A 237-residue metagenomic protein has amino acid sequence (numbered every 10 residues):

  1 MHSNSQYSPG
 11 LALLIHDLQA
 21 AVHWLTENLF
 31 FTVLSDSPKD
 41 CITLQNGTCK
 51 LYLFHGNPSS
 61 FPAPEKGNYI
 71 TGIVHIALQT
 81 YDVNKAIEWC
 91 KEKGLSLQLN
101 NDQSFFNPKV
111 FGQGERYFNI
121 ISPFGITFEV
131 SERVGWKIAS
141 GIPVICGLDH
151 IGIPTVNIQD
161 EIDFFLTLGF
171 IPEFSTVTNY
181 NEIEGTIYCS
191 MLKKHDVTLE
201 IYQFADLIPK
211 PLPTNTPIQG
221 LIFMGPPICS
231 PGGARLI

Functional and structural regions predicted by a protein language model:
M1-H2, A20, P64-G67, L99 (+2 more regions): A short alpha-helix capping/helix-coil boundary motif
M1-N4, I87-I145, S175-K193, V197-E200 (+1 more regions): Vicinal oxygen chelate
H2-S5, A12-N57, K85, E92 (+2 more regions): Core segments of cupin and vicinal oxygen chelate
Y7-H16, I42-G47, A63-K93, R116-I121 (+4 more regions): Vicinal oxygen chelate
S37-K39, A63-G67, D102, S175-T178 (+2 more regions): Short, tandemly repeated low-complexity microdomains enriched for cysteine and small residues
Y52, P58-A63, W136-A139, D206-P211: A short local loop/turn or secondary-structure capping micro-motif enriched for an aromatic residue
H55, E132, Q203: Pocket-edge structural micro-motifs
